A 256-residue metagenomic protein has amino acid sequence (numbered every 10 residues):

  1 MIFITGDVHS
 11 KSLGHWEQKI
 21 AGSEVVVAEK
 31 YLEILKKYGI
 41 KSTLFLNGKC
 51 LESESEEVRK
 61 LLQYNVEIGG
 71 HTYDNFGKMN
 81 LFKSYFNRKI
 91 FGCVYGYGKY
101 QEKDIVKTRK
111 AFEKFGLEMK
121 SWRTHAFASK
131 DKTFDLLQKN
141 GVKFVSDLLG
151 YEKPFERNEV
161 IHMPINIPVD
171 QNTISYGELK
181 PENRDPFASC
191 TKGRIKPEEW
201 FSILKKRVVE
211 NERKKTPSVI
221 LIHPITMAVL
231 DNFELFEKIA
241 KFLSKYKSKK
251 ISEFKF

Functional and structural regions predicted by a protein language model:
M1-S121, F127-Q171, W200-I220, A228-F256: Catalytic alpha-helical scaffold of carbohydrate-active enzymes acting on polysaccharides/glycoconjugates
T173-K205, V209, R213: Aromatic-anchored helix/helix-loop segment that forms the rim or "lid" of small-molecule/cofactor binding pockets
H223: C-terminal active-site rim and adjoining tail of enzyme catalytic domains
